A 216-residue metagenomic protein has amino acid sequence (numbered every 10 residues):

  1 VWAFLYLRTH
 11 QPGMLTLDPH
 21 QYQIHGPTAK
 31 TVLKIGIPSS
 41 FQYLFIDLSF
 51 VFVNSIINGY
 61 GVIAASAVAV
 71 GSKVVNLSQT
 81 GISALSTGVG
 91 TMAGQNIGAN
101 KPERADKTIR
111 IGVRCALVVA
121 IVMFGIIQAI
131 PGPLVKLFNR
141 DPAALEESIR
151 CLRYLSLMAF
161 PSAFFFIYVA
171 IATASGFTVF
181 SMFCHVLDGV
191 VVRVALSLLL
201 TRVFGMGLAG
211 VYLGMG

Functional and structural regions predicted by a protein language model:
V1, S72-V75, V119, L187-V192 (+1 more regions): Transmembrane alpha-helical core residues of multi-pass small-molecule transporters, especially secondary transporters
V1-I37, A93-M158, T201-G216: Short alpha-helical transmembrane segments in multi-pass integral membrane proteins
V1-W2, Q42, F50, Q79 (+4 more regions): Alpha-helical transmembrane segments of multipass membrane proteins
W2-L5, Q21-F52, I56, L77 (+5 more regions): Hydrophobic faces of transmembrane alpha-helices in multi-pass small-molecule transporters and flippases across diverse
A3, I37, S49, V53 (+5 more regions): Hydrophobic/aromatic residues in alpha-helical transmembrane segments
L44-L77, Q95-N96, P133-P142, R202-F204: Helix-terminus/linker motif at the lipid-water interface of multi-pass membrane proteins
A67-P131, S162-C184: Small-residue-rich hydrophobic transmembrane alpha-helices
F166, V192-T201: Transmembrane alpha-helical segments of integral membrane proteins
